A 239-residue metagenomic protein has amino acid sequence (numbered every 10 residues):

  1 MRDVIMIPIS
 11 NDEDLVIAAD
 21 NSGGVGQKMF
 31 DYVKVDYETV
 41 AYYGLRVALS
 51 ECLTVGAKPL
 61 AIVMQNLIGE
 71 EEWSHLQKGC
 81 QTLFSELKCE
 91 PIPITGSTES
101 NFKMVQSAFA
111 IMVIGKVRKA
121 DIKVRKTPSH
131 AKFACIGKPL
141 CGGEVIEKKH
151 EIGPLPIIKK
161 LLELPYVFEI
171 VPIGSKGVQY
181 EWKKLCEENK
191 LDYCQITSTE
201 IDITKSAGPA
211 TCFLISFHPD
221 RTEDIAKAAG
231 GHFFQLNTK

Functional and structural regions predicted by a protein language model:
M1-K239: Helix-biased detector of long, well-ordered alpha-helical tracts
